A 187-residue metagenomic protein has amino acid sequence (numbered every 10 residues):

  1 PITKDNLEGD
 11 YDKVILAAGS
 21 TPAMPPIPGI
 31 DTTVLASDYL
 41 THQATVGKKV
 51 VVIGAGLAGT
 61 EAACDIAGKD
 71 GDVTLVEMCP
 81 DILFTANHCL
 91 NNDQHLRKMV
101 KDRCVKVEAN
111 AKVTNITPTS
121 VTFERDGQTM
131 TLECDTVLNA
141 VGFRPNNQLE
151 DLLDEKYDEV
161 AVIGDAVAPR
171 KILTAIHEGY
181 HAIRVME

Functional and structural regions predicted by a protein language model:
P1-D10, A17-I27, T32-N87, E124-T136 (+1 more regions): Rossmann-like dinucleotide/flavin-binding elements
P1-I2, K101-I116: A conserved beta-strand/loop element that lines the FAD pocket in flavoprotein oxidoreductases
L90-Q94: Charged helix-capping and loop-helix junction motifs
L96-R97, V137: Acidic, Ser/Thr-rich peripheral helices and adjacent loops at domain boundaries
R97-V100, C104, D151-L153: A conserved amphipathic helix/loop scaffold that creates a polar/acidic microenvironment used either to coordinate
E108, T122-E124: A general beta-strand register signal
T117-V121: Short, hydrophobic/aromatic-rich segments at coil-to-beta transitions
